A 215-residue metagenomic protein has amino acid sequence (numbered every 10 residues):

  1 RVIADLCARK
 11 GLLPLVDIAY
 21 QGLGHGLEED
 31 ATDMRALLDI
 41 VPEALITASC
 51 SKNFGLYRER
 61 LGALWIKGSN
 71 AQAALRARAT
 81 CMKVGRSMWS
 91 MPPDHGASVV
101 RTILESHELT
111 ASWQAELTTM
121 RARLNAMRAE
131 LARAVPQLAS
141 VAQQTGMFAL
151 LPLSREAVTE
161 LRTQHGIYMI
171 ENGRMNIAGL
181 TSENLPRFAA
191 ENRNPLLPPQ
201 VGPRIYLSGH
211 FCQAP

Functional and structural regions predicted by a protein language model:
R1-L27, I40: Catalytic PLP-binding core of fold-type I/II PLP enzymes
V2-I3, D33-L37, F188: A general structural detector for well-ordered alpha-helical segments in enzyme core domains, enriched
P14, A44, Y168-M169: Hydrophobic beta-strand scaffold residues
D33-R76, T80: Active-site PLP attachment segment
Q72, M127, R133, L153-Q200 (+1 more regions): PLP-dependent enzyme catalytic core of the Aspartate aminotransferase-like
R78-A97, I103-A129: Structural signature of PLP-dependent enzymes
S112-Q164: Conserved PLP-binding catalytic core of the aspartate aminotransferase-like
